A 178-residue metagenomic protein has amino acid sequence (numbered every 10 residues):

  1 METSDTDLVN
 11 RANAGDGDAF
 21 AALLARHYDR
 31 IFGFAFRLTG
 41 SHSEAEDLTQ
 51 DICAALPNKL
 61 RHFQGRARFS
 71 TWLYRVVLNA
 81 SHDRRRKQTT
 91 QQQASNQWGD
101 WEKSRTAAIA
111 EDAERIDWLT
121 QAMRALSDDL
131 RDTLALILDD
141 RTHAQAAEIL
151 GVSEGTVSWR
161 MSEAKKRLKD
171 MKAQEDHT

Functional and structural regions predicted by a protein language model:
M1-D5, D83, T90-I116, T142: Internal acidic/polar
N13-A22, F32-D51, E154, H177-T178: Short, charged helix-capping/linker segments at alpha-helix termini
A14-G17, K103-L134, D139-A144, E148: Amphipathic alpha-helical segment used for protein-protein interaction
L24-H42, K59, M123, M171-Q174: Amphipathic, Lys/Arg- and hydrophobic-enriched alpha-helical face
G33, D47-A54, A67-N79: Structural recognition of an alpha-helix C-terminal capping motif at a helix-to-coil junction
I52, V76, T133-L134, A146-A147 (+1 more regions): Hydrophobic positions on the alpha-helical face of helix-turn-helix-like DNA-binding modules
N58-G65, R75-N96, D112, E163 (+1 more regions): Arg/Lys-rich amphipathic alpha helix in sigma70-family domain 2
L78, A144, L150-E175: DNA-recognition helix of helix-turn-helix
